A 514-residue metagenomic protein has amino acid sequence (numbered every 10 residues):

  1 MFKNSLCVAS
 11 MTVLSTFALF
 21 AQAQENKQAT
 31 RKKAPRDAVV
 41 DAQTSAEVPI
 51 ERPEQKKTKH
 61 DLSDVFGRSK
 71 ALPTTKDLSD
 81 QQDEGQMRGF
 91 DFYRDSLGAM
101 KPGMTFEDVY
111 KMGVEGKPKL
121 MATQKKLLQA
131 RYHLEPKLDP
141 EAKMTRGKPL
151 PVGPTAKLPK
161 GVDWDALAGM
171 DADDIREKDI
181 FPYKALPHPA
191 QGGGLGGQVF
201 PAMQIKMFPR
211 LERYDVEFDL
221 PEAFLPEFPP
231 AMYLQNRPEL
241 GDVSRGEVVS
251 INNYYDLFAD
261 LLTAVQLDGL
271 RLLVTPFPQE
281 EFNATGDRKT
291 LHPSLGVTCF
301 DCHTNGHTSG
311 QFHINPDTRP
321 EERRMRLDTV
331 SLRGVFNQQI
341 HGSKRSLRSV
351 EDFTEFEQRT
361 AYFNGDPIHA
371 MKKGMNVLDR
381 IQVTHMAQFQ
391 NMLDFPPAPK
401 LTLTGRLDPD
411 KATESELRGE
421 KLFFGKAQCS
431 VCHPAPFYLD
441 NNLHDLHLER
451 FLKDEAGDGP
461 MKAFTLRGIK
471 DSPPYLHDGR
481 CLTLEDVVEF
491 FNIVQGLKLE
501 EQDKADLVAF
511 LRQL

Functional and structural regions predicted by a protein language model:
M1-S5: Positively charged n-region of N-terminal signal peptides that target proteins for export
V8-A18: Bacterial N-terminal signal peptides
Q24-L514: Periplasmic c-type cytochrome electron-transfer domains
